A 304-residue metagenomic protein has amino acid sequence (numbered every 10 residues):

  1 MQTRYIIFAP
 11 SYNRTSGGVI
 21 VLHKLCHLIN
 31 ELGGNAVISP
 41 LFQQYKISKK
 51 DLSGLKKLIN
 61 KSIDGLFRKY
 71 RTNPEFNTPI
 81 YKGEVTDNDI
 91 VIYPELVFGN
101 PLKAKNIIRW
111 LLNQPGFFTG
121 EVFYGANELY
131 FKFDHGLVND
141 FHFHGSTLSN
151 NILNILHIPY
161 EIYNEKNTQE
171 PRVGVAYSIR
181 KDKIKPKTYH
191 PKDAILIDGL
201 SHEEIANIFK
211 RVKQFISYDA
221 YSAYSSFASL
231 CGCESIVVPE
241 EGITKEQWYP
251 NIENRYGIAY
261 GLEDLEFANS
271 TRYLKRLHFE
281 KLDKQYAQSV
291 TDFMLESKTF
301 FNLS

Functional and structural regions predicted by a protein language model:
M1-I90, A223-S225, G232-I236, E240 (+1 more regions): N-terminal pre-catalytic "stem/leader" segment of glycosyltransferase-like enzymes
Q2-N13, V91-Y93, Q169-K181, F215-I216: Short hydrophobic beta-strand segments
A9, P40, Y93-E95, L111 (+4 more regions): Short beta-strand/turn micro-motifs composed of small residues that flank or help shape donor/cofactor-binding pockets
Y12-T15, V97-N100, Q114-F117, G136-V138 (+4 more regions): Short acidic, S/G/P-rich loop/turn micro-motifs used as interaction or catalytic elements
L32-G34, D87-N88, L102-I107, A126-N127 (+4 more regions): Short glycine/proline-enriched coil/turn segments at helix->beta-strand junctions
S39-Y45, K50-F76, L137-G145, K166-E204: Catalytic donor nucleotide-activated moiety binding site of glycosyltransferases and closely related
F67-P171, R180-K181, A259-A268: Catalytic core of nucleotide-activated saccharide and alditol-phosphate transferases
G83, Y189-Y249: Donor nucleotide-activated moiety binding/catalytic core segment of transferases that use nucleotide-activated donors
